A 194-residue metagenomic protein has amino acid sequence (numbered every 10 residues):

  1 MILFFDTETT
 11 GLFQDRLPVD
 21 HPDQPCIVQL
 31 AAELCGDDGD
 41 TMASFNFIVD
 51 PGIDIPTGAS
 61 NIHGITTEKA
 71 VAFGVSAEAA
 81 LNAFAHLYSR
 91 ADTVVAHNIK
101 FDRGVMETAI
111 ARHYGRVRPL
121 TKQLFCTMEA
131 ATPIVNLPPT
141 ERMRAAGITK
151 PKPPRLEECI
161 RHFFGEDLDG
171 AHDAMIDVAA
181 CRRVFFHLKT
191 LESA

Functional and structural regions predicted by a protein language model:
M1-L3: Extreme N-terminal starter segment of soluble prokaryotic enzymes
T7-D20: Short acidic, Gly/Ser-rich segments with clustered Asp/Glu that frequently serve as metal-coordination loops in enzyme
D23-L30, L34-T67, H86-A194: Metal-dependent phosphoesterase core characteristic of DEDDh/y 3'-5' exonuclease domains
A72-N82: Glycine-rich, highly charged phosphate/nucleotide-binding loops
